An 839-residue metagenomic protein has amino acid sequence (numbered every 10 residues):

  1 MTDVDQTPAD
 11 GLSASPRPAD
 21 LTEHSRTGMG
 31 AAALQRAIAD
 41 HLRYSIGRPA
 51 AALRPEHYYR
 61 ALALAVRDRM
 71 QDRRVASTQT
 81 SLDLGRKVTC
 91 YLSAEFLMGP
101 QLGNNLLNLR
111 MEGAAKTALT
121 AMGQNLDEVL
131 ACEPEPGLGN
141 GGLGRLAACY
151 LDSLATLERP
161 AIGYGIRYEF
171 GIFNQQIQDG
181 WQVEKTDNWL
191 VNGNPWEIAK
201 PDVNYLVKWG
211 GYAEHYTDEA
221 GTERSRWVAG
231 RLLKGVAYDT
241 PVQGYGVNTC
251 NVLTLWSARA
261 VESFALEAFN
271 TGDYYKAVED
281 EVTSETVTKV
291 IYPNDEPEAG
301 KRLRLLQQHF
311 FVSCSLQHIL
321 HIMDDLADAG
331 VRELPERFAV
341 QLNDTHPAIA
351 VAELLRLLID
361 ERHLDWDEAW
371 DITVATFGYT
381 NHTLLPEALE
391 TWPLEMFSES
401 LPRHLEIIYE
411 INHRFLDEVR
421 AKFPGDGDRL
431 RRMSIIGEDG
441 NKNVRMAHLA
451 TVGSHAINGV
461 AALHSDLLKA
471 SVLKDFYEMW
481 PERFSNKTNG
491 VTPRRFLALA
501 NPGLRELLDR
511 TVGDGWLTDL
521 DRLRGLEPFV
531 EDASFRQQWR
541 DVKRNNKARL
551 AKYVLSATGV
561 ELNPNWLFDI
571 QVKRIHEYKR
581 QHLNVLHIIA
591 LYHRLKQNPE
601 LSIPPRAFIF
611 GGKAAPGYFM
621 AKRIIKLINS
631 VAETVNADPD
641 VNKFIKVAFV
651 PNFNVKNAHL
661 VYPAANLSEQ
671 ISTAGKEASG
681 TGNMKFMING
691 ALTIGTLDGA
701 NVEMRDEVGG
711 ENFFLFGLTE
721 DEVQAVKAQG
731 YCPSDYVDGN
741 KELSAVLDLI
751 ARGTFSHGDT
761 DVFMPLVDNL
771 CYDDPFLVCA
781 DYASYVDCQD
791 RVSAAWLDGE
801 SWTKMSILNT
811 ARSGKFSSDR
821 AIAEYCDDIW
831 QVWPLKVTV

Functional and structural regions predicted by a protein language model:
T2-V839: A conserved ligand/cofactor-binding region detector
